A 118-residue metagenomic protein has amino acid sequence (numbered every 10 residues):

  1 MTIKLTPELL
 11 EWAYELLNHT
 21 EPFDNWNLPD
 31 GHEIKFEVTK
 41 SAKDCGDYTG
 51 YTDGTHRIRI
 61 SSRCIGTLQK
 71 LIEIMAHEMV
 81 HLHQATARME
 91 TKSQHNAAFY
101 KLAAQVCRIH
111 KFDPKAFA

Functional and structural regions predicted by a protein language model:
M1-E73, L82-A118: Active-site-proximal or metal-binding-adjacent scaffold patches in catalytic folds
E78: Walker B catalytic acidic pair
